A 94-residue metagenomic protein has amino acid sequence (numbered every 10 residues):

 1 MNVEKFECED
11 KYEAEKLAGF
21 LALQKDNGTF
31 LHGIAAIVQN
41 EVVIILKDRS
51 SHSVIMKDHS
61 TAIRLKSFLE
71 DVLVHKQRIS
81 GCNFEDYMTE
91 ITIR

Functional and structural regions predicted by a protein language model:
M1, L31-R49, I91: Short aromatic-glycine-(Arg/Gly/Cys) micro-motifs in beta-strand/loop hairpins
M1-A14, I79-F84, T89-I91: N-terminal non-globular leader segments, chiefly Sec-dependent signal peptides
N2-E9, R49-T61: A short, exposed loop/beta-hairpin motif centered on an aromatic-Gly-Thr core
K5, Q39-N40, I44-I45, K57 (+3 more regions): Intrinsic disorder/low-complexity segments, especially N-terminal tails and targeting/processing regions
K11-K25, H59-K76: A short, charged, amphipathic alpha-helix used as a generic interaction element across diverse proteins
A22, L31, A36-Q39, T61 (+1 more regions): Polar low-complexity intrinsically disordered regions enriched in Ser/Thr and small residues
N27-I34, I79, M88: A broad structural signal for short, well-ordered beta-strand segments within beta-sheet-rich domains
R64-R94: Mixed-charge, Lys/Arg-enriched low-complexity segments
